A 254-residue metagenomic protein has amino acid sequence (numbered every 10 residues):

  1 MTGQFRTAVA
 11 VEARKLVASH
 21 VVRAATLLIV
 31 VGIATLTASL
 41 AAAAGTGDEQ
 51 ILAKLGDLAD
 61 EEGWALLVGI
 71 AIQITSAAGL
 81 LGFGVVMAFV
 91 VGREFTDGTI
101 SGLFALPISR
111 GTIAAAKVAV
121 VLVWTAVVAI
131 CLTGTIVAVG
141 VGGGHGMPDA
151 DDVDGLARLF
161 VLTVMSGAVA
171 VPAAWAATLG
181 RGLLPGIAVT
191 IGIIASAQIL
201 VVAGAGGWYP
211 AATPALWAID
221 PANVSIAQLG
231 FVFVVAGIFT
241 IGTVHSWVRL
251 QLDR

Functional and structural regions predicted by a protein language model:
M1-V31, T178: Aromatic- and glycine-rich beta-strand/loop motifs that create alpha-glucan
T2-G3, I29, S39-V68, I187-R254: Terminal transmembrane helical anchor/hairpin motif
A24-L28, A116, V189: Hydrophobic core positions of alpha-helical segments in small-molecule transporters and transporter systems
I29-F83, A115-G180, P221-I226, G230-V234: Secretory targeting signals
F83-M87, I100, T135, P172-A176 (+2 more regions): Hydrophobic/aromatic residues in alpha-helical transmembrane segments
A88-L122: Helix-loop-helix units of permease transmembrane domains in multi-pass membrane transporters, especially ABC
R93, L106, V137-V141, H145 (+3 more regions): Transmembrane helix-loop junction
